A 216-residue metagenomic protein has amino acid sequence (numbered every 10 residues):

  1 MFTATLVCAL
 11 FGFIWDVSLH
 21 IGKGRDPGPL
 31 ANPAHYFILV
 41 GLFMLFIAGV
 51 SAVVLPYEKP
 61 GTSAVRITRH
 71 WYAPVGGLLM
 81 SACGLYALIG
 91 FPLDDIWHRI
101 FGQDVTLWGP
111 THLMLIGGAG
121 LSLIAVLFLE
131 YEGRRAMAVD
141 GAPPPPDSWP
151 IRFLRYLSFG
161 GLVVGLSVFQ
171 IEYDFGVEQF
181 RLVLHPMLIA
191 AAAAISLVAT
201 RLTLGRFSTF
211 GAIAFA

Functional and structural regions predicted by a protein language model:
M1-A4, D26-I47, W71-L79, D104-G120 (+1 more regions): Membrane-entry segments of alpha-helical transmembrane domains in multi-pass membrane proteins
F2, L19, A31, G141-P144: Buried hydrophobic core signal strongest for RNase H-like alpha/beta domains in large, well-folded nucleic-acid enzymes
F2-G12, G77-D94, G117-A125, I151-Y173 (+2 more regions): Alpha-helical transmembrane segments of multi-pass integral membrane proteins
W15-Y36, L93-L113, V168-I189: Membrane-interface interhelical loops and short amphipathic "cap" helices that link adjacent transmembrane segments
S18-I21, A48-V65, P92-G102, Y131-E132: Transmembrane alpha-helix boundary signature
Y36-V53, L113-E130, P186-G205: Hydrophobic cores of alpha-helical transmembrane segments in multi-pass inner/ER membrane proteins, independent
R66-S81, F91-L157, I171-E178: Membrane-interface helix-loop-helix junctions at boundaries between adjacent transmembrane segments
